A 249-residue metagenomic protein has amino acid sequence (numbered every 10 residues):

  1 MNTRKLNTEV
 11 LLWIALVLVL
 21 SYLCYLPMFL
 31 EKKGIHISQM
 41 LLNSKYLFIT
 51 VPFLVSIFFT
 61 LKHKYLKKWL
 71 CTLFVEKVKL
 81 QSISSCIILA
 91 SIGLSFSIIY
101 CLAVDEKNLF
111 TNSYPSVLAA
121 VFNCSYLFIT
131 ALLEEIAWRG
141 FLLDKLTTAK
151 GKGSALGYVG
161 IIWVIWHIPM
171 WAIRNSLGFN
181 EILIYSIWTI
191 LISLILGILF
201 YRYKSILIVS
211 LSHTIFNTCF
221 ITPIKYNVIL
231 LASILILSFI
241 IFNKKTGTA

Functional and structural regions predicted by a protein language model:
M1-L6: Short, Lys/Arg-rich, polar N-terminal cytosolic tail immediately upstream of the first transmembrane signal-anchor
V10-H63, S82-C86, A119-F122, Y226-L235: Alpha-helical transmembrane segments in multi-pass membrane proteins
L16, S44, A155-V159, L211-S212: Hydrophobic core positions of alpha-helical segments in small-molecule transporters and transporter systems
L18-L26, S91-I99, I161-M170, H213-T222: Aromatic-anchored segments of alpha-helical transmembrane domains
K33-L41, K67-L133, L143-A149, R174-N175 (+1 more regions): Juxtamembrane helix-loop-helix connectors linking adjacent transmembrane helices in multi-pass membrane enzymes
H63-K68, I241-A249: Membrane-interface capping segments at transmembrane-helix boundaries
L133-G160, Y201-S205: Membrane-interface helix/loop boundary segments of multi-pass membrane proteins
G153, N180-I236: Functionally important transmembrane alpha-helices
